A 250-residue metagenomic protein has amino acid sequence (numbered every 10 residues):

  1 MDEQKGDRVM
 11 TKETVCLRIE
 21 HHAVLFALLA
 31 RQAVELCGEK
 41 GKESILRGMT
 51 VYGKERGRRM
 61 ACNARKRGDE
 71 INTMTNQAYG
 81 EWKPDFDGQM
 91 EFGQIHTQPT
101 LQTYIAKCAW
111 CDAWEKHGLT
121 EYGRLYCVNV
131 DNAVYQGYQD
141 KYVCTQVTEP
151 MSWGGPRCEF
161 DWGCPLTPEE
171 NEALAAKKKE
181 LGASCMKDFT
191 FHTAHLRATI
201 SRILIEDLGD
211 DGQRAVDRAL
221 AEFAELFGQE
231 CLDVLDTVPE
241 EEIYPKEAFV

Functional and structural regions predicted by a protein language model:
M1-T100, A109-W110, W114-Y126, A133 (+2 more regions): N-terminal accessory segment detector
